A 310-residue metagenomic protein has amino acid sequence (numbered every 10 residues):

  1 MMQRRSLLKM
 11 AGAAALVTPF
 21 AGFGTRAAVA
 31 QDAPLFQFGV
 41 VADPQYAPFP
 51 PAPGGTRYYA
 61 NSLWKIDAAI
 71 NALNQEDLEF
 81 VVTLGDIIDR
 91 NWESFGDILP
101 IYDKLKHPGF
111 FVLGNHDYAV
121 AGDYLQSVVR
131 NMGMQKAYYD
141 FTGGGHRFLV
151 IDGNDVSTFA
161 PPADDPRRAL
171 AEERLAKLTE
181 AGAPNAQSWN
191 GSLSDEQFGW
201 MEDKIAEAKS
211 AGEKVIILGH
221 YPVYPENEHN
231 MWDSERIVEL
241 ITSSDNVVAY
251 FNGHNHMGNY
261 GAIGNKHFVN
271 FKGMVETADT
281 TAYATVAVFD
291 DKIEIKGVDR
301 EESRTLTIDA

Functional and structural regions predicted by a protein language model:
S6-A27: N-terminal export signals
A30-G96, E196: N-terminal active-site segment of His-dependent metallophosphoesterases
F36, E79, Y138, H146 (+1 more regions): Alpha/beta-hydrolase fold active-site loops
V41-A42, V81-G85, G109-N115, I216-G219 (+2 more regions): Active-site neighborhood of phospho(di)ester-bond hydrolases with catalytic His/Asp-centered motifs
P44-A47, I87-R90, N115-A119, N154-S157 (+4 more regions): Solvent-exposed loop/turn segments at secondary-structure junctions within structured extracellular/periplasmic domains
P53, E93-S94, N227-M231, I308-D309: Short, solvent-exposed loop/turn segments at secondary-structure boundaries
E93-A211, R236-N246, G261-K296, T307-D309: Extended active-site neighborhood of metal-dependent phosphoesterases/phosphodiesterases
A208-P225: Short acidic, glycine-rich surface-loop motifs adjacent to enzyme active sites
